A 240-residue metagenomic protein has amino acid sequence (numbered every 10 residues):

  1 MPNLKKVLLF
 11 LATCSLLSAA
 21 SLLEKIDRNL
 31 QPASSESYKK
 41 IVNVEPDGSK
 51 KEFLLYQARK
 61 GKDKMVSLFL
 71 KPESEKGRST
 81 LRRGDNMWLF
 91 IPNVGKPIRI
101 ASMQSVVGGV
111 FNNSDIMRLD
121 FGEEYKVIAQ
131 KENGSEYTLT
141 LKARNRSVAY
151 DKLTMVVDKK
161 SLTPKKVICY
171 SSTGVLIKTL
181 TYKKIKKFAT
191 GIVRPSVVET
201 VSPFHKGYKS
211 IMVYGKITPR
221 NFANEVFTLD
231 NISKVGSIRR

Functional and structural regions predicted by a protein language model:
M1-L4: N-terminal secretory signal peptides that target proteins for export/translocation
K6-S15: Sec-dependent N-terminal signal peptides
A20-S34, K40-V42, S49, S79 (+4 more regions): Flexible, processing/modification-adjacent segments and terminal tails in exported/periplasmic/extracellular proteins
S37-K39, M65-F69, M87-I91, P97-R99 (+4 more regions): Short hydrophobic/aromatic-rich beta-strand segments that constitute the beta-sheet cores of beta-sandwich/beta-barrel
I41-K76, T80: N-terminal, post-signal-peptide region of Sec/Tat-exported proteins
Q57-K60, R83-G84, S102-V107, K183-K186 (+1 more regions): A short, sequence-level motif marking secondary-structure junctions
K60-G61, R83, N133, D158: Structural motif
E136-T228: Gly/Pro-enriched, hydrophobic low-complexity segments that function as extracytoplasmic propeptides/linkers
